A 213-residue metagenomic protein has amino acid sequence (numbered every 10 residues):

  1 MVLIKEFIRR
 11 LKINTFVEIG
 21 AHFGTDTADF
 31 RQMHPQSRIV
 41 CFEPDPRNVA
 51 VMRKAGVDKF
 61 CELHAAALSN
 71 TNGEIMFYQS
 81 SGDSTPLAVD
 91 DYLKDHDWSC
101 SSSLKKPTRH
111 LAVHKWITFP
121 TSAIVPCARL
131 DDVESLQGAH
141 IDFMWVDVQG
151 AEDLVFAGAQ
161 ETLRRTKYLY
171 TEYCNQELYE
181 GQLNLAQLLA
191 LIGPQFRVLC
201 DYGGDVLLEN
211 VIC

Functional and structural regions predicted by a protein language model:
M1-C213: Phosphate/nucleotide-binding beta-alpha loop and adjacent structural elements of enzyme active sites
